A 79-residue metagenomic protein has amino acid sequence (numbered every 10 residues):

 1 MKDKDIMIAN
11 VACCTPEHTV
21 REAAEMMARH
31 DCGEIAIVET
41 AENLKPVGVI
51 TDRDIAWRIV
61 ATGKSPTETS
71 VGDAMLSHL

Functional and structural regions predicted by a protein language model:
M1-L79: Tandem CBS (Cystathionine beta-synthase) repeat/Bateman regulatory domains
